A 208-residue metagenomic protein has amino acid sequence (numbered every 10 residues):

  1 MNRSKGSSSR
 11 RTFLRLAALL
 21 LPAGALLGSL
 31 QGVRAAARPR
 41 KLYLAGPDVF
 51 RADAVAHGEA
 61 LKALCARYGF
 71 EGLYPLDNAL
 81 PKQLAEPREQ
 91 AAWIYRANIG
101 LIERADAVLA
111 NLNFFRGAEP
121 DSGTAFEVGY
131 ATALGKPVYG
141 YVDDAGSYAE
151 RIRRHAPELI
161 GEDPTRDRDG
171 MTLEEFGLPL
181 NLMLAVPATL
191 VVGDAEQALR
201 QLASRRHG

Functional and structural regions predicted by a protein language model:
M1-R3: N-terminal secretory signal peptides that target proteins for export/translocation
S7-G208: Conserved catalytic or regulatory cores that recognize and/or transform ribose-phosphate-containing ligands
